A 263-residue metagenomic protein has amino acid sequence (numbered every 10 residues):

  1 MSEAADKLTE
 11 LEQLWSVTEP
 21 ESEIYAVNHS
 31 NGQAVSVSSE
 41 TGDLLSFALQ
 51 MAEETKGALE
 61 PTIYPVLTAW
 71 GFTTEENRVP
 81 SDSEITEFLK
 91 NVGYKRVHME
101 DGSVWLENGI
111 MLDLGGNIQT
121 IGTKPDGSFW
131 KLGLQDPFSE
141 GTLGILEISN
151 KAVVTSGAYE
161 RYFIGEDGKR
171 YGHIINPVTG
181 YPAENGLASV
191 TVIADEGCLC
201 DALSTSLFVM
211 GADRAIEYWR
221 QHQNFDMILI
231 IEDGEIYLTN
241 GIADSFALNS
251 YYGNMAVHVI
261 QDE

Functional and structural regions predicted by a protein language model:
M1-E263: Mature catalytic core of soluble alpha/beta enzymes
